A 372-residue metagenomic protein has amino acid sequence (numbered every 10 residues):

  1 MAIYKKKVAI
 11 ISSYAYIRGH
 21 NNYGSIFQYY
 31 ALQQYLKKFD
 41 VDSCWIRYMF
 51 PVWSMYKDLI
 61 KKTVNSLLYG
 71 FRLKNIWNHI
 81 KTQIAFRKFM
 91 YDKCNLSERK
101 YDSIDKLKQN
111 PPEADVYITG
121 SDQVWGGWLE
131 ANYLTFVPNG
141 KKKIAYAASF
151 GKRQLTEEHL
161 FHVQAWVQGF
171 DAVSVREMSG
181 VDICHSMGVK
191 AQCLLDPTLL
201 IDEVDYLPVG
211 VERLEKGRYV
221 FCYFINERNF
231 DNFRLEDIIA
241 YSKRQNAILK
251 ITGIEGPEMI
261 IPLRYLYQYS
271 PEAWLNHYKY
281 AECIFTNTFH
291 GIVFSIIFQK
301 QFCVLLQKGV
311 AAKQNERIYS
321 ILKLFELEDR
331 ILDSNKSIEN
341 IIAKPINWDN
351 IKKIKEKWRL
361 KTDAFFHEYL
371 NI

Functional and structural regions predicted by a protein language model:
M1-I372: Active-site anion-handling motifs in enzyme catalytic cores
